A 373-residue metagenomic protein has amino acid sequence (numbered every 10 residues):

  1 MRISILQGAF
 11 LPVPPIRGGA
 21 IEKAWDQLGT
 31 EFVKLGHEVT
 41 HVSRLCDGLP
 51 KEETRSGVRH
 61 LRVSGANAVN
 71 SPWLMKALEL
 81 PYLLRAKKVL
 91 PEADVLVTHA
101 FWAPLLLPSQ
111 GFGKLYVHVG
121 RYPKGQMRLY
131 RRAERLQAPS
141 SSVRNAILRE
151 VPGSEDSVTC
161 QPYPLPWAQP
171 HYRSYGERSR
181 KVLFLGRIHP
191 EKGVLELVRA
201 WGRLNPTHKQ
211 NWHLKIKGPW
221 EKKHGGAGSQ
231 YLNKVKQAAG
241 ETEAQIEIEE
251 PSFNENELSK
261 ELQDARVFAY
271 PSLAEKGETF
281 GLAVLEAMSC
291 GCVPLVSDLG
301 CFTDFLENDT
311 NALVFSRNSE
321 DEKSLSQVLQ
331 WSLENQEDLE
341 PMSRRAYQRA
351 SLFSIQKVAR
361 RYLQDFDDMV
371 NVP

Functional and structural regions predicted by a protein language model:
A9-V13, K34-W73: N-terminal strand-loop element at the rim of the active site of nucleotide-sugar-dependent glycosyltransferases
G125-R128, R132-S157, L165-P170, Q230: A short, active-site helix/loop in glycosyltransferases that binds the activated sugar's phosphate group
Q137, R173-K192, E196-R203, L214-K217: Conserved donor-binding/catalytic core segment of Leloir-type glycosyltransferases
G228-N256: Nucleotide-activated donor-binding/catalytic signature segment of Leloir-type glycosyltransferases, i.e., the conserved
Q263-G277, C292: Acidic donor-binding loop of glycosyltransferase active sites
V293-V296, L306: Short hydrophobic beta-strand element within catalytic cores of glycosyltransferases and related nucleotide-activated
T303-Q330: Change "using UDP/GDP/dTDP sugars" to "using nucleotide sugars
W331, D338-L352: A short, well-ordered alpha-helix in the C-terminal region of glycosyltransferases
